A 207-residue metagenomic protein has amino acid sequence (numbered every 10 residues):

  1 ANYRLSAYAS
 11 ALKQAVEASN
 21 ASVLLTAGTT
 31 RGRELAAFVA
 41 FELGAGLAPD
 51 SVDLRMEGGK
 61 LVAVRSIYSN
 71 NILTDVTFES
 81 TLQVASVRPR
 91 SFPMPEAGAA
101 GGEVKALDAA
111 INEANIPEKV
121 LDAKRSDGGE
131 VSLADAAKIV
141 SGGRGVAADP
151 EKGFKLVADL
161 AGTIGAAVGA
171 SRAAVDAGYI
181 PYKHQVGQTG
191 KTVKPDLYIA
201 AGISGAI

Functional and structural regions predicted by a protein language model:
A1-I207: N-terminal glycine-rich FAD/FM-binding segment characteristic of electron-transfer flavoproteins
